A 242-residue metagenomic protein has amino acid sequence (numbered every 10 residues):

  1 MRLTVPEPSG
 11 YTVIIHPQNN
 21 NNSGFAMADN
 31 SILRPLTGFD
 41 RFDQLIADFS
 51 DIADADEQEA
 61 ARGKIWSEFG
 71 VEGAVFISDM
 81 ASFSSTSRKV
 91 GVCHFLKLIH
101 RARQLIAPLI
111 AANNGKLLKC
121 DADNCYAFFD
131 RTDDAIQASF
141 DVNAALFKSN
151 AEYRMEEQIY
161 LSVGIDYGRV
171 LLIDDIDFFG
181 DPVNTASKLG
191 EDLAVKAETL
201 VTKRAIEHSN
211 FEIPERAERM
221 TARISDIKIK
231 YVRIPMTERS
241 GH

Functional and structural regions predicted by a protein language model:
M1-T4, G10-R62, K196-H242: Intrinsically disordered, glycine/charged-rich C-terminal tails and inter-domain linkers that flank nucleotidyl cyclase
G38, K97-N114, Y126-V163, Y167-R169 (+1 more regions): Alpha-helical scaffold within the catalytic cores of cyclic-nucleotide enzymes
F39-D43, E57-Q137: Catalytic NTP-binding/metal-coordinating core of nucleotidyl cyclase/transferase enzymes
D121, D166-Y167, T202: A secondary-structure boundary/capping signal
F128, V170-D174, H208-S209: Short, solvent-exposed loop/turn segments at secondary-structure junctions
Y167, A194-A197: Short glycine-/polar-rich loops that comprise or flank the Walker A/P-loop and associated switch/sensor motifs
I173-D177, A197-T199: Catalytic cores and conserved motifs of cyclic dinucleotide signaling enzymes
D175-G180, R216-E218: Short, surface-exposed loop/helix-turn segments at secondary-structure junctions that function as lids/hinges flanking
